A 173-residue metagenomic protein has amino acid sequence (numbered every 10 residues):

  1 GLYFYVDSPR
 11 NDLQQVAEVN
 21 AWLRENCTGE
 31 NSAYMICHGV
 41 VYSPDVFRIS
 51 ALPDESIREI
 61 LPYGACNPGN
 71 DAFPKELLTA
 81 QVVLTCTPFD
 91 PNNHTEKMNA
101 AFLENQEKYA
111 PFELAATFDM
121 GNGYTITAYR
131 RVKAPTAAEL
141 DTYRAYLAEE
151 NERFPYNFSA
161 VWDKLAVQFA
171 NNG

Functional and structural regions predicted by a protein language model:
L2-G173: C-terminal luminal/periplasmic domains and tails of membrane-associated envelope-modifying transferases
